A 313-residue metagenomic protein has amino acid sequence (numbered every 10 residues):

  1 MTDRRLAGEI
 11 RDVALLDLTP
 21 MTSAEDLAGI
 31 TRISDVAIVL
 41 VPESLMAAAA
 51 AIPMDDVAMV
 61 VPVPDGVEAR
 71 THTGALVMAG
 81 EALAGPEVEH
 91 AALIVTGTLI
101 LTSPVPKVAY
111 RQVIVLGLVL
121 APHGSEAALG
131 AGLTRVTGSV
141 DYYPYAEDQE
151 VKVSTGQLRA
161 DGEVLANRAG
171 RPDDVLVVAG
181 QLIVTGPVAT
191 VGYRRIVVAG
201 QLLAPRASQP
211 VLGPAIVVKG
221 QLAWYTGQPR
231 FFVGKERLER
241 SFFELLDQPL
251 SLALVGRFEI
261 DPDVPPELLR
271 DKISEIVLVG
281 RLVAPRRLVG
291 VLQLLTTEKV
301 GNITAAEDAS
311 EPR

Functional and structural regions predicted by a protein language model:
T2-R11, T22-I33, L45-D55, V63-R70 (+13 more regions): Short, T/G/N/S-enriched strand-turn elements that build extracellular solenoid repeat scaffolds
A14-L16, F258: Short, aliphatic-rich beta-strand segments
T98, Q181, V255-R257: Extracellular/lumenal glycan-associated surfaces
A284-P312: Polybasic, proline/glycine-rich intrinsically disordered low-complexity segments
